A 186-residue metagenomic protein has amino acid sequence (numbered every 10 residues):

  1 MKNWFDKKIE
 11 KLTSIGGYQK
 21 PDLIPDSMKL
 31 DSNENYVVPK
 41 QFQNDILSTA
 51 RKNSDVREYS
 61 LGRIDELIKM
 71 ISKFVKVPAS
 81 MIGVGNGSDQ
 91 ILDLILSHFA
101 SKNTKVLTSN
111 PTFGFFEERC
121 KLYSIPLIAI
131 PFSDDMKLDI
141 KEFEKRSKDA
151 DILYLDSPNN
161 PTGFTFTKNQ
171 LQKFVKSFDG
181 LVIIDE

Functional and structural regions predicted by a protein language model:
M1-E58: N-terminal "arm"/small-domain region of PLP-dependent enzymes with the aminotransferase-like
L30, Y59, G85, I130: Hydrophobic residues at beta-strand termini and immediately following loops that shape nucleotide-binding pockets
N33-Y36, S88, F113, S157-T162: Short glycine-rich anion-binding loops that position phosphate/pyrophosphate groups of nucleotides and phosphorylated
V38-K40, L92, F116-E117, T162-G163: Glycine/Thr-rich phosphate-binding loops of Rossmann-like dinucleotide-binding domains
D65-K105: Phosphate-binding glycine-rich loop
G83, L107, I128, I183-D185: Structural detector of well-ordered beta-strand residues that form the stable sheet scaffold of enzyme domains
H98-L155: PLP-dependent aminotransferase-like
D134-E186: Active-site phosphate-binding strand-loop segment of PLP-dependent enzymes
